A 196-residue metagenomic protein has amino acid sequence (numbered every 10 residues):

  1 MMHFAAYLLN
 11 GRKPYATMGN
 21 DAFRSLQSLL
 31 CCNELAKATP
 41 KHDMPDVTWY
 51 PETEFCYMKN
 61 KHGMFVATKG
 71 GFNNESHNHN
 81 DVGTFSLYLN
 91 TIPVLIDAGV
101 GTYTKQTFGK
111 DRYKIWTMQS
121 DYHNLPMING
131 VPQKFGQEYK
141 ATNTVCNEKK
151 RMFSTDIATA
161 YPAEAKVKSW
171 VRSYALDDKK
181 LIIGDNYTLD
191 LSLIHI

Functional and structural regions predicted by a protein language model:
M1-L95, C146-N147: Carbohydrate-active enzyme catalytic cores, enriched for enzymes that act on polyanionic acidic polysaccharides
P45-M64, I128-D177: Extended, loop-rich substrate-binding clefts of extracytoplasmic carbohydrate-active enzymes
F65-T144: Catalytic core of carbohydrate-active enzymes
T68, L87, T155, R172-Y174 (+1 more regions): Preference for bulky hydrophobic residues occupying beta-strand positions in well-ordered beta-sheet regions
D81-V82, V167-W170, I183: Short, surface-exposed coil-to-beta transition loops
L181-L189: Short, well-ordered beta-strand segments enriched in hydrophobic/aromatic residues
I194-I196: Conserved small/polar residues in nucleotide/adenosyl-binding loops
